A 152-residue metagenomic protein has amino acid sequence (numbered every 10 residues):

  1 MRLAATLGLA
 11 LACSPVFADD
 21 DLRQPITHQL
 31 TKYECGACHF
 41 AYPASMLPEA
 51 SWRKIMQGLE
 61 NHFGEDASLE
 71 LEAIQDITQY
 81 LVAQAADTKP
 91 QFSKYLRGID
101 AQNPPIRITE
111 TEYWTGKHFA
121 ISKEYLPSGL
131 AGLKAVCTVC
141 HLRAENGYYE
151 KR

Functional and structural regions predicted by a protein language model:
M1-A5: Bacterial N-terminal signal peptides that target proteins for export
T6-A10: Classic N-terminal secretory signal peptides
D19-D76, A85-K89, S93-R152: Sequence context surrounding c-type heme c attachment/ligation sites in exported
